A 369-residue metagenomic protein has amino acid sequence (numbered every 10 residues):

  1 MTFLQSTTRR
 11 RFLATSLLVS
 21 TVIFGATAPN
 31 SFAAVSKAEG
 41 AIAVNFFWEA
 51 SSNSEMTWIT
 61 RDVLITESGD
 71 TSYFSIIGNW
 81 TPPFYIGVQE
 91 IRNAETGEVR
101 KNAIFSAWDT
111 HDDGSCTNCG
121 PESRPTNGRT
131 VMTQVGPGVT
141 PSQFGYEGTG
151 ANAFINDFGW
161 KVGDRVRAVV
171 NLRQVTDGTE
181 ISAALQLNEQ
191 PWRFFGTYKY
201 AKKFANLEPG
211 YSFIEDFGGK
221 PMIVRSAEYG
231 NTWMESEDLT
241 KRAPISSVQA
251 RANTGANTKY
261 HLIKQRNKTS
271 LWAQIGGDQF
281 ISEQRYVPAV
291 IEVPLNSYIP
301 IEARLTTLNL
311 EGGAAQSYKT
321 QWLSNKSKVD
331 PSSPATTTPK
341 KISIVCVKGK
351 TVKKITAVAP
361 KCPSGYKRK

Functional and structural regions predicted by a protein language model:
T2-A33: Secretory targeting and sorting signals
F32-V35, K326-K369: Polybasic, low-complexity, intrinsically disordered segments
V35-V139, I155, N296-S324: Secretory/extracellular carbohydrate-interaction modules and structurally similar beta-sandwich "look-alikes"
V63-E67, L172-Q174, L187, D216: Short beta-strand segments enriched in hydrophobic/aromatic residues within well-folded beta-rich domains
Q143-R167: Short, aromatic/His-centered strand-loop micro-motif at the edge of beta-sheets
W160-F194: Carbohydrate-binding surfaces in secreted/extracellular proteins
E180-I291: Aromatic sugar-binding interfaces of carbohydrate-active proteins
T258-S332, V345: Hydrophilic extracytoplasmic domains
